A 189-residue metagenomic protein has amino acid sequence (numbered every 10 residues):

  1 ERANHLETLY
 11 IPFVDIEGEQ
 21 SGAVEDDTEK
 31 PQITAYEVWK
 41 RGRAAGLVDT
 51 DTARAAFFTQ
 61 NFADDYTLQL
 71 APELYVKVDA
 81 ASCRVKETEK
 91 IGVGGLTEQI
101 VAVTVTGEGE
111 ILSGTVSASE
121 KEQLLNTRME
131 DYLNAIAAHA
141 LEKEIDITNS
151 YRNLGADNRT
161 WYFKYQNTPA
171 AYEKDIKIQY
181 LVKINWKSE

Functional and structural regions predicted by a protein language model:
E1-E189: Membrane-proximal alpha-helical signals and transmembrane carboxylates
